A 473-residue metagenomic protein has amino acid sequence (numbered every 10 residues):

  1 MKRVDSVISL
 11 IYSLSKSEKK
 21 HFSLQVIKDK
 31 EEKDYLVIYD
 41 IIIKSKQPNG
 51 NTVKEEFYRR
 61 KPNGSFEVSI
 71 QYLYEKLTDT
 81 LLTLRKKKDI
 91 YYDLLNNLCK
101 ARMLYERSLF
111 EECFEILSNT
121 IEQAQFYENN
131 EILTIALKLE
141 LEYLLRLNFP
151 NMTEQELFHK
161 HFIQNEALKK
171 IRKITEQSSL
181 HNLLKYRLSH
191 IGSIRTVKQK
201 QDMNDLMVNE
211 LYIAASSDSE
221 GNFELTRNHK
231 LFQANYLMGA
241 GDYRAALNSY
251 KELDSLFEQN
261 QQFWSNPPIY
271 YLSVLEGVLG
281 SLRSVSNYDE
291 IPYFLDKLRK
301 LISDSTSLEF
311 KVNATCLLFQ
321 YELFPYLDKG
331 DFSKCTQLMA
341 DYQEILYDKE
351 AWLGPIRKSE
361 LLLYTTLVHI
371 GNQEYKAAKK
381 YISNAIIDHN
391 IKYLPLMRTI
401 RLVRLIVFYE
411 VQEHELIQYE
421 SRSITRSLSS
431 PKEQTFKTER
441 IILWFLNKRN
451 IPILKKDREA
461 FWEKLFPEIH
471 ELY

Functional and structural regions predicted by a protein language model:
M1-L206, S217-E220, R426, R440-N447 (+1 more regions): Flexible inter-repeat linkers and adjacent short helices within tandem amphipathic alpha-helical repeat scaffolds
Q71-E75, S108-S118, N151-H161, S193-I213 (+4 more regions): Helix-turn-helix repeat elements of alpha-solenoid scaffolds
Y92-L95, C99-M103, I132-I135, L139 (+7 more regions): "A position-specific structural signal for the A-helix of alpha-solenoid helical repeats
M103-R107, Q123, Y143, Y236-G239 (+4 more regions): Residue-level signature for tetratricopeptide repeat
S118-F126, H161-K169, D205-D218, K251-F263 (+5 more regions): Amphipathic alpha-helical segments of tetratricopeptide repeats
E128-I135, I171-S178, S217-R227, Q262-S273 (+5 more regions): Alpha-solenoid helical repeat architecture
E154-Q155, K170-E290: Alpha-solenoid helical-repeat scaffolds
I387-D457: Active-site/pore-lining binding-face segments in mid-to-C-terminal subdomains
